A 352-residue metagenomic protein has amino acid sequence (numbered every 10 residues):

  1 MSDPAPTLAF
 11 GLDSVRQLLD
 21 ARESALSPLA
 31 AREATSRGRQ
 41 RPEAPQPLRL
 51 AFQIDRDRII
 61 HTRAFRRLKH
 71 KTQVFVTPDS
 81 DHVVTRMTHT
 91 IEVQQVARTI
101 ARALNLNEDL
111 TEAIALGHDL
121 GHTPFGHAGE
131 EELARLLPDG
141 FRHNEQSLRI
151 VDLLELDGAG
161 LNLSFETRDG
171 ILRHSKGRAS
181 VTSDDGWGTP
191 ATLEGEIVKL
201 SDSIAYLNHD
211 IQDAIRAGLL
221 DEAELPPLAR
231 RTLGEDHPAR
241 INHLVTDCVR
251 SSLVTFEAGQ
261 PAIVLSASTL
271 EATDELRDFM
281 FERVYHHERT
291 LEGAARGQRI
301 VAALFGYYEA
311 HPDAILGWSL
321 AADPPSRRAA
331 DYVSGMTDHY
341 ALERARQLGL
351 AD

Functional and structural regions predicted by a protein language model:
M1-R86, T90, Q95-I100, N107-E108 (+2 more regions): Histidine-centered, transition-metal-coordinating active-site segments
A103-L104, G121: Alpha-helix boundary/capping segments in eukaryotic regulatory proteins
T111-L116, K199: Short alpha-helical catalytic segment bearing the HExxH-like zincin motif of zinc-dependent metalloproteases
L116-G117, A134-R135, A321: Conserved short loop/turn motifs at secondary-structure junctions
D119-L120, G177: Short, internal active-site loops enriched in acidic
G121-F125, A205: Short active-site segment of divalent metal-dependent hydrolases/proteases that encodes the spacing between
G126-P138: A glycine- and small-aliphatic-rich helix-loop capping segment at beta-alpha/alpha-beta transitions that lines
